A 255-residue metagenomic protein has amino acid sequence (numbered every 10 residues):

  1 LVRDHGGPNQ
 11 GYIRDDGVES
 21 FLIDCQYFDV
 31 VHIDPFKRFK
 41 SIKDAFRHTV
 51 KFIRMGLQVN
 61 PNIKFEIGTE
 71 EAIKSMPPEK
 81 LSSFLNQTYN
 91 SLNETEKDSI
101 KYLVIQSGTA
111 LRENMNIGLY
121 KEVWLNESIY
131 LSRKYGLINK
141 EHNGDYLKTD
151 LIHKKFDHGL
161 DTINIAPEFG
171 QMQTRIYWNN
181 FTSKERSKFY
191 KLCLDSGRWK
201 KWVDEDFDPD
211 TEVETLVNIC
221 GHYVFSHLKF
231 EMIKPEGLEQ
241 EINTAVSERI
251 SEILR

Functional and structural regions predicted by a protein language model:
L1-R3, A45-K64, Q87, K121-N139: Alpha-helix-loop-beta-strand connector modules within alpha/beta enzyme cores
L1-V59: Active-site beta->alpha loop and helix N-cap motifs at the rims of alpha/beta catalytic domains
D4, I67, K155: Conserved, mostly hydrophobic/aromatic
G7-N9, I33-I42, K64-K80, K101-I117: Active-site-proximal beta-alpha loop/turn segments in soluble metabolic enzymes
Q10-L22, S75-L85, Y146-H158: Catalytic cores of alpha/beta
Q26-D29, S99-I100, R133-L137, K154-I163: Glycine-enriched alpha-helix->loop->beta-strand junction motifs that scaffold or abut catalytic
D29-F36, N116-Y120, I138-G144, N164-P167: Catalytic beta/alpha-barrel core
I138-Y146, D150-R255: Flexible, acidic glycine-rich loops studded with aromatic residues
